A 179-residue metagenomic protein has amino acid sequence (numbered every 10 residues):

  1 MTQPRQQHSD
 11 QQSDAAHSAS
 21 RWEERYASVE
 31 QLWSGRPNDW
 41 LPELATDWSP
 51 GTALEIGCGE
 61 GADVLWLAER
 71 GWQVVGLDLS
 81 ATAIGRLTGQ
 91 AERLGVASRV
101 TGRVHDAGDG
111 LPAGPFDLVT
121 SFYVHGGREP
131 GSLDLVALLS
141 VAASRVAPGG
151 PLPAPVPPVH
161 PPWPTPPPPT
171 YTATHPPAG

Functional and structural regions predicted by a protein language model:
M1-S49, H160: Conserved class I S-adenosyl-L-methionine
G51-G59: Conserved class I S-adenosyl-L-methionine
Q73-D78: Conserved SAM-binding motif I beta-strand of class I
S80-T82: Conserved SAM/SAH-binding beta-strand->alpha-helix loop
G95-A107: Conserved SAM-binding strand-loop segment of SAM-dependent methyltransferases
G108-L118: A short acidic, Gly/Pro-enriched loop at the edge of an enzyme's catalytic core that lines a small-molecule cofactor
G127-A142: A short, conserved alpha-helix within the catalytic core of class I
G149-P157: Conserved beta-strand signature within the Rossmann-like core of class I S-adenosyl-L-methionine
